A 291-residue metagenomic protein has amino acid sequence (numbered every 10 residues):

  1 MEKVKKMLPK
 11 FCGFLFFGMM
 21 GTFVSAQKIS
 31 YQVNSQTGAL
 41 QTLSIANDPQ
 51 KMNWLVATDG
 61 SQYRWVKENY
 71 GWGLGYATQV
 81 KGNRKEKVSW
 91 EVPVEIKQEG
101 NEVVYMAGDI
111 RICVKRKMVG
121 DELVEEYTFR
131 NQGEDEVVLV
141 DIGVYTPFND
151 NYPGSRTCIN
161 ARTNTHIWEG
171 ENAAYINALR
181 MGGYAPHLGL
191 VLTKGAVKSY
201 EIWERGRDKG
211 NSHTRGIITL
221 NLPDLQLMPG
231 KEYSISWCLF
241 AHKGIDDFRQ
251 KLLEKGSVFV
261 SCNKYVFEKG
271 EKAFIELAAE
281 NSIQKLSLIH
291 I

Functional and structural regions predicted by a protein language model:
E2-C12: Bacterial N-terminal signal peptides that target proteins for export
C12-T22: Bacterial N-terminal signal peptides
F23-A26, S282-S287: Short, intrinsically disordered, charge-balanced linker/junction segments flanking boundaries in proteins
S25-E126, R130-V197, R205-D208, R215-I217 (+3 more regions): Beta-strand-rich N-terminal accessory domains
R130-D135, H242, E280-Q284: Short solvent-exposed strand-capping/beta-turn motif centered on an Asx-Ser/Thr pair
T219-S257: Catalytic cores of secreted or luminal carbohydrate-active enzymes
G244-I283: Extracellular ectodomain segments of secreted/surface proteins
I289-I291: Conserved small/polar residues in nucleotide/adenosyl-binding loops
